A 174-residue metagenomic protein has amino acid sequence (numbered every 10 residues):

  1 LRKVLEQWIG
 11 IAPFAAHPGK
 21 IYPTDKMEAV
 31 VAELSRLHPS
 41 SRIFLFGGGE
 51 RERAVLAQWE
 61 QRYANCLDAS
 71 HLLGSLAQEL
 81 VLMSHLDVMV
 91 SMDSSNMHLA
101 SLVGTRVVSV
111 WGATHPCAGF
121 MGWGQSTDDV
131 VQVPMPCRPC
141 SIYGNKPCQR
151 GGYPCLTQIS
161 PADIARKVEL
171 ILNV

Functional and structural regions predicted by a protein language model:
L1, Q78-E79, H98, A118-F120: Short, flexible, glycine/charge-rich loop motifs used to bind or transfer phosphoryl groups or to couple energy/partner
L1-I9: Nucleotide-sugar donor-binding and catalytic loop/hinge architecture of NDP-sugar-dependent glycosyltransferases
G10-A15: Short beta-strands and strand-loop turn motifs
P18-P23: Glycine/threonine-rich flexible loop motifs
T24-A113: Donor-binding and catalytic core of enzymes assembling or modifying cell-surface/extracellular glycoconjugates
A69, S101-V174: Nucleotide-sugar donor-binding patch of glycosyltransferase catalytic domains
